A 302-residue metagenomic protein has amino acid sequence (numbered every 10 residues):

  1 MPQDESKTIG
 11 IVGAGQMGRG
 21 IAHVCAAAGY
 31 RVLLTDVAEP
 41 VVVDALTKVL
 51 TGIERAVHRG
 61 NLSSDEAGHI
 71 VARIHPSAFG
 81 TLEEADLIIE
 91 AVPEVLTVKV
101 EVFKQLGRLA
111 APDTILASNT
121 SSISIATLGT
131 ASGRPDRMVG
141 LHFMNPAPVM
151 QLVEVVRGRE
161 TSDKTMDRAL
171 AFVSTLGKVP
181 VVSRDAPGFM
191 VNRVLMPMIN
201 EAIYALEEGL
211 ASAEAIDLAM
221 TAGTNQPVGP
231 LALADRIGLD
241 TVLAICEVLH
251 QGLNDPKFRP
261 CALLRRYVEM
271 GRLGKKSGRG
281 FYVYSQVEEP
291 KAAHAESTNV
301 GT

Functional and structural regions predicted by a protein language model:
M1-E5, A28-Y30, K164-D167, S174-D185 (+2 more regions): NAD(P)-dependent Rossmann-like dehydrogenase/reductase catalytic/cofactor-binding core
M1-R55, R59: NAD(P)+-binding Rossmann beta1-loop-alpha1 motif at the extreme N-terminus of oxidoreductases
L34-A67, V155-M166, P180, P187-L195: Rossmann-like dinucleotide-binding cores of NAD(P)H-dependent redox enzymes
P40-D44, R55-I115, I123: Rossmann-like NAD(P)-binding element
E54, V153-V156, N200-Y204, D217 (+1 more regions): Amphipathic alpha-helical segments within well-ordered protein domains
I115-D185, F189-R193: Rossmann-fold dinucleotide-binding core
